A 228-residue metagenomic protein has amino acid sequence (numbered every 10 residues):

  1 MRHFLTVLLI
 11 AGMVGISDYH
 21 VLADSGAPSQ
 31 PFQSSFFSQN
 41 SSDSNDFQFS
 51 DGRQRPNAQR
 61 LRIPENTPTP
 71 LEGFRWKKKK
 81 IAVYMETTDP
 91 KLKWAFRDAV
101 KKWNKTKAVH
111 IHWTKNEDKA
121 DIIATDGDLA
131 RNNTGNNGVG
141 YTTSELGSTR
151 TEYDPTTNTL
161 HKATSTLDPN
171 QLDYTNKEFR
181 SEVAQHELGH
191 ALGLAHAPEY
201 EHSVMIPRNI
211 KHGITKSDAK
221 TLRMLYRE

Functional and structural regions predicted by a protein language model:
R2-H3, V14-D46, E152-F179, L194-E228: Metalloprotease/metallohydrolase-associated module, dominated by Zn2+-dependent proteases
T6, I16-T87: Disordered inhibitory propeptide/activation segment of secreted metzincin zinc metalloprotease zymogens, centered on
L9-I10: Hydrophobic alpha-helical targeting segments used for export or membrane insertion
K79-I81, A120, A163, E201: A generic secondary-structure signal marking the coil-to-beta-strand transition
K93-V183: Metzincin-family zinc-dependent endopeptidase catalytic domain
A184, L188-G193: Active-site His/Glu-centered metal-binding helix of metallohydrolases
